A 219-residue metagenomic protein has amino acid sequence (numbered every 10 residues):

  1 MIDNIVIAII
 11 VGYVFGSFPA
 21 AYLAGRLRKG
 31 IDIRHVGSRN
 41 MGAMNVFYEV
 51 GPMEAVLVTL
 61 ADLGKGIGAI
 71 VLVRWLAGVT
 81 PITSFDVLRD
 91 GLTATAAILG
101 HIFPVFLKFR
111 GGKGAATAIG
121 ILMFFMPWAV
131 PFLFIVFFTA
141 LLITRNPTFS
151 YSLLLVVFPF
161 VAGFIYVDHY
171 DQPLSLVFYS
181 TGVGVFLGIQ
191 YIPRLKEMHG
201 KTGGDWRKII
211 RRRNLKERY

Functional and structural regions predicted by a protein language model:
M1-A8, I70-L92, M123-V130, F164-Y179: Helix-coil boundary and interhelical linker segments in multi-pass alpha-helical membrane proteins
I2-R28: N-terminal signal-anchor transmembrane alpha helix
G12, I70-R74, H101, V105 (+5 more regions): Structural signal for membrane-spanning alpha-helices in multi-pass inner-membrane proteins, emphasizing helix cores
L23-M53, K196-Y219: Cytosolic, membrane-interface loops and tails of multi-pass inner-membrane proteins
I31-G42, F106-I119, N146-V157: Short, non-helical or kinked segments that cap or interrupt transmembrane helices
F47-G51, V73, A96, G114-T144 (+1 more regions): Interfacial segments of multi-pass membrane proteins
Y48-R74: Multi-pass membrane catalytic core of lipid/isoprenoid biosynthesis enzymes
V130-L133, P147-L155, Y170-V183: Loop-to-transmembrane alpha-helix initiation sites
